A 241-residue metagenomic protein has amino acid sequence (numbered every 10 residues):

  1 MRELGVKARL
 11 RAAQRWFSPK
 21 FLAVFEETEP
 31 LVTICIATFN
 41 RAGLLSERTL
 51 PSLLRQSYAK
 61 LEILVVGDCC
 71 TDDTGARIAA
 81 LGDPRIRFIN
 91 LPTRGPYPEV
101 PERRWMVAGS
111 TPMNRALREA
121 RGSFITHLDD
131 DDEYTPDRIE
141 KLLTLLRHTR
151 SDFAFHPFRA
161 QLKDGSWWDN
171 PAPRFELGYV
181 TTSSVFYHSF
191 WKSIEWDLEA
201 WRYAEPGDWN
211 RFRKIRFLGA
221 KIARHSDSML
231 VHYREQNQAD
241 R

Functional and structural regions predicted by a protein language model:
P30-T33, L54-V65, R85-R87: Short loop->beta transition adjacent to catalytic acidic/histidine clusters or analogous donor-positioning motifs
R41-R55: Short, well-formed alpha-helical segments that are part of the catalytic scaffolds of diverse glycosyltransferases
G67-A76, T93-G95: A conserved acidic beta->alpha catalytic loop
P84-R118: Active-site-proximal specificity loops/subdomain of glycosyltransferases
I125: Short aromatic/hydrophobic "clamp" motif used to bind/position activated sugar donors
D137-D169: Conserved donor NDP-sugar-binding/catalytic core segment of glycosyltransferases
F155-P157, A223-M229: Catalytic beta-strand/loop signature of glycosyltransferases that borders the donor
R202-R211: Acidic donor-binding loop at a coil-to-helix junction in glycosyltransferase catalytic cores that engages
